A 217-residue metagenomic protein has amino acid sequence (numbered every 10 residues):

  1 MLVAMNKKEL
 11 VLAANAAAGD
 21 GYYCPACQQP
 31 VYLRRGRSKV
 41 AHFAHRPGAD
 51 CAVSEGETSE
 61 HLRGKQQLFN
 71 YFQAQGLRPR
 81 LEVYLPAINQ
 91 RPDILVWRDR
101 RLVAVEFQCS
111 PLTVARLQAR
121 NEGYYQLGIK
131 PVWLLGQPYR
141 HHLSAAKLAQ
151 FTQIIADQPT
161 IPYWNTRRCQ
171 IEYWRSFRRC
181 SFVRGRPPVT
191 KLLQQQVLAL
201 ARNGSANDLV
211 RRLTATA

Functional and structural regions predicted by a protein language model:
M1-E9, N15-A16, L148-A217: Non-catalytic C-terminal interaction segments of nucleic acid-processing enzymes
M1-F72: N-terminal cysteine/histidine-rich coordination modules
H61, L85-A87, T113-V114: A conditional alpha-helix N-cap/helix-loop micro-motif detector
L68, I94-T113, Y124: Conserved catalytic cores of phosphodiester-cleaving nucleases, focusing on short active-site segments
Y71-I88, W97: A short acidic/basic microdomain associated with nuclease active sites
Q108-W164: Catalytic cores of nucleic-acid endonucleases
